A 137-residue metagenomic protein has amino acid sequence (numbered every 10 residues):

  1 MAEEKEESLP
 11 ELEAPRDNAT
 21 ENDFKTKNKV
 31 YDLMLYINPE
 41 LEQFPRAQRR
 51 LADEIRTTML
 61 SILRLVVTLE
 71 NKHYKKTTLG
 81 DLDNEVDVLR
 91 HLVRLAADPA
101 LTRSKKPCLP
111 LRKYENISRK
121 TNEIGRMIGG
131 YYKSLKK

Functional and structural regions predicted by a protein language model:
M1-K137: Amphipathic alpha-helical assembly/interaction segments
